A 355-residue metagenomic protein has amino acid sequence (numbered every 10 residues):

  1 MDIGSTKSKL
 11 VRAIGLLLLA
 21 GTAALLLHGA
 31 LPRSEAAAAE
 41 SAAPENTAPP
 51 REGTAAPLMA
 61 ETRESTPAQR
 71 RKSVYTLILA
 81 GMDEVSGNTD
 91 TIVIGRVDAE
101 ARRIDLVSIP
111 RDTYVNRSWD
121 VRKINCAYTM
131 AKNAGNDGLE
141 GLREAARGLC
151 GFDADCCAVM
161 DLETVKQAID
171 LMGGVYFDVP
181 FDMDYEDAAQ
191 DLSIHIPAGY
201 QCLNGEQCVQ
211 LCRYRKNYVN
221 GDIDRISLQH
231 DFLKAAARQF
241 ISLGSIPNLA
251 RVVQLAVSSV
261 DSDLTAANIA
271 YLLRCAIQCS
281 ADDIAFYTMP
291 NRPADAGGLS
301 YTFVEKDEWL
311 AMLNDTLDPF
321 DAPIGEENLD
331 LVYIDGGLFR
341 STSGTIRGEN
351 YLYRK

Functional and structural regions predicted by a protein language model:
M1-L10: N-terminal Lys/Arg-rich, disordered targeting/topogenic segments
D2, G15-L16, L25-K355: Non-catalytic, solvent-exposed segments at the cell envelope interface
K9-G21: Sec-dependent N-terminal signal peptides
